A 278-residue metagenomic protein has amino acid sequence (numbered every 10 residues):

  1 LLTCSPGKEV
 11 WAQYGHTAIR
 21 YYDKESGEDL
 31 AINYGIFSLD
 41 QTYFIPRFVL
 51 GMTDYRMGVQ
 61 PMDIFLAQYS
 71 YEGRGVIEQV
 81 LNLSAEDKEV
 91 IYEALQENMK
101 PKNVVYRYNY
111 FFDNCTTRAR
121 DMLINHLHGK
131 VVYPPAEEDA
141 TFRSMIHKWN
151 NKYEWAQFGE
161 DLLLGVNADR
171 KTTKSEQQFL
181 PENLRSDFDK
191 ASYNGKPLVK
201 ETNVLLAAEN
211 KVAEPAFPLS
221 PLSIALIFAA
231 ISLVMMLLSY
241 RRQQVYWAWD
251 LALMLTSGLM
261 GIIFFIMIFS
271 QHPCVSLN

Functional and structural regions predicted by a protein language model:
L1-G73: Glycine-rich catalytic cores of cysteine/serine-nucleophile enzymes that process amide/ester linkages in cell-envelope
L1-L2, L95-M99: Catalytic-site beta-strand/loop segments enriched in glycine and acidic/polar residues
G7-K8, R74-N82, P101-Y110: Second-shell loop/turn segments in exported
E9, D40-T42, R56, E89-I91 (+3 more regions): Residues in flexible loops and secondary-structure boundaries
H16, D29, E78-V80, T116: Extracellular structured ligand-interaction cores
V76-L83, A216-F217, P273: Short, exposed beta-strand "edge-strand" segments with a Pro/Gly-rich flavor and a Y/T-containing core
L83-Q96: A structural motif
E97-N278: Activation targets extended, charge/polar-rich intrinsically disordered C-terminal tails
